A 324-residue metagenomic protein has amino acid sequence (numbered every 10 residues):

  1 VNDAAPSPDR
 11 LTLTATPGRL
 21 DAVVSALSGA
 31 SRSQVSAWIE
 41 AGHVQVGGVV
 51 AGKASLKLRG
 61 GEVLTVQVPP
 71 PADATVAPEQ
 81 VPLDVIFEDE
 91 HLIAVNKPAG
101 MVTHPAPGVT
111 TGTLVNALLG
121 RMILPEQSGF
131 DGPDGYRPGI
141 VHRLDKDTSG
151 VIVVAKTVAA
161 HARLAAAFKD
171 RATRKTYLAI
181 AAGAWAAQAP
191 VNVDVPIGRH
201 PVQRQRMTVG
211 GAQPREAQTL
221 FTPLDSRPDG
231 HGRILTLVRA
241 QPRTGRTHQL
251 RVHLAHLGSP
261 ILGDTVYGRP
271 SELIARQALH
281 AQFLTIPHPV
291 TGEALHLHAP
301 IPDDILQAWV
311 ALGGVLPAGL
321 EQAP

Functional and structural regions predicted by a protein language model:
V1-P324: RNA pseudouridine synthases
